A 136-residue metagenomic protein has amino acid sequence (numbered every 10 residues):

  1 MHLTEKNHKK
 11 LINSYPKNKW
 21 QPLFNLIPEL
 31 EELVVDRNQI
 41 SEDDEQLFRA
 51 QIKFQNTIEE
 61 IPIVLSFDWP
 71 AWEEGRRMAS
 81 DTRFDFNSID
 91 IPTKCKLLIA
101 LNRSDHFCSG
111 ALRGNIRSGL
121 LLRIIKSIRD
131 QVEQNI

Functional and structural regions predicted by a protein language model:
M1-T4, K126, D130-I136: Short intrinsically disordered terminal tails
H2-D68: Short terminal alpha-helical segments
W20, E32-E45, I63, F84-S88 (+2 more regions): Charged, low-complexity interaction regions
I27, Q55, L101-N102, I128-Q131: Generic structural signal for hydrophobic core residues of well-folded globular domains
S66-G119: Amphipathic protein-protein interaction modules
R113-Q131: Short, charge-rich amphipathic interface segments used for partner binding and complex assembly
